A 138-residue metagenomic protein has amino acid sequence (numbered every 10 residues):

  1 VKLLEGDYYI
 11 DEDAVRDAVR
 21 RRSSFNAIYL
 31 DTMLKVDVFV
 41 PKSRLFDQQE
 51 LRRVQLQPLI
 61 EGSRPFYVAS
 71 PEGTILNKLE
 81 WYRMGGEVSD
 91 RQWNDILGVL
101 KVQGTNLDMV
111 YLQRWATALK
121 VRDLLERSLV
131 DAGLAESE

Functional and structural regions predicted by a protein language model:
V1-E138: Compositionally biased terminal segments of proteins
